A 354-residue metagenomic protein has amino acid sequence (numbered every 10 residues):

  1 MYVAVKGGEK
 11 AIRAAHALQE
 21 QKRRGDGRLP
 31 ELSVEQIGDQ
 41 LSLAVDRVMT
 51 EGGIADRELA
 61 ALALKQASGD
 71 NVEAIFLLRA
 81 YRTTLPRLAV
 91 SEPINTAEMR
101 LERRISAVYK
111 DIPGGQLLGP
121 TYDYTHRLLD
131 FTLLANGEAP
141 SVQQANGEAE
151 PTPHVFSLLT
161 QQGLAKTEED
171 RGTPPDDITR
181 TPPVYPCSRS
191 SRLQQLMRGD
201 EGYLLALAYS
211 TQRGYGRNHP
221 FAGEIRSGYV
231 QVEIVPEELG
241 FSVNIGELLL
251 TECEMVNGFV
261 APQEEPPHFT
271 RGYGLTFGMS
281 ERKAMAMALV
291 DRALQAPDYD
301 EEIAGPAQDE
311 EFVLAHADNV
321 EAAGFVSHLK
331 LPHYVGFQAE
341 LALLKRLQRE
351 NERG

Functional and structural regions predicted by a protein language model:
M1-S227, F241-V243, R349-G354: Short, amphipathic alpha-helical interaction segments embedded in low-complexity terminal/linker regions of eukaryotic
Q143-G354: Acidic, serine/proline-rich low-complexity intrinsically disordered regions
